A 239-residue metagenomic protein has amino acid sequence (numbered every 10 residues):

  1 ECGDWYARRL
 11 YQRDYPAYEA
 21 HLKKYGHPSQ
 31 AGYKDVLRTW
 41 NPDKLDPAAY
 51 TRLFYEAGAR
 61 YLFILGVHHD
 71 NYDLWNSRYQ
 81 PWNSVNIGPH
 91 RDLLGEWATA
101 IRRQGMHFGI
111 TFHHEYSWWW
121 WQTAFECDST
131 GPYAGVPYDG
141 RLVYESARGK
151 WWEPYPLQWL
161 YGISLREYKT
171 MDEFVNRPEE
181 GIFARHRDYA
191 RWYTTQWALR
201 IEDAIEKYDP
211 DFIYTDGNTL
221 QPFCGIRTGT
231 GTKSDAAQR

Functional and structural regions predicted by a protein language model:
E1-R239: Mature catalytic domains of secreted/periplasmic carbohydrate-active enzymes
